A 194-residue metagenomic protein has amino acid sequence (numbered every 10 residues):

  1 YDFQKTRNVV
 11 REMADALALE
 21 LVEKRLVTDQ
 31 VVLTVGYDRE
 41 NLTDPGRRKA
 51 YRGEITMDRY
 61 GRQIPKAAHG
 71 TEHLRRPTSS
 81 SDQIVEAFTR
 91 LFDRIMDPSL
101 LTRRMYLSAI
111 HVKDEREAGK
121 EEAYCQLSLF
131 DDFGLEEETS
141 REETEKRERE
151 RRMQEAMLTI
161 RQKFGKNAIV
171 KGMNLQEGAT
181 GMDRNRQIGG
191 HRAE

Functional and structural regions predicted by a protein language model:
Y1-E194: Basic, low-complexity intrinsically disordered segments
